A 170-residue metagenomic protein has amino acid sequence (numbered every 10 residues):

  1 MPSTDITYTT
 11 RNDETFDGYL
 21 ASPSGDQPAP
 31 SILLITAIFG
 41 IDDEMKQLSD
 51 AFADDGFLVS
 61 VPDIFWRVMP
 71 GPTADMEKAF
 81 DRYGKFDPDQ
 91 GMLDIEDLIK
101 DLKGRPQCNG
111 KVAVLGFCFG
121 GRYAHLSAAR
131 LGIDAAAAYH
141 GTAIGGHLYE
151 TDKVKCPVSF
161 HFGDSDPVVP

Functional and structural regions predicted by a protein language model:
M1-P170: N-terminal cap/leader regions of alpha/beta-hydrolase-fold enzymes, predominantly small-molecule hydrolases
